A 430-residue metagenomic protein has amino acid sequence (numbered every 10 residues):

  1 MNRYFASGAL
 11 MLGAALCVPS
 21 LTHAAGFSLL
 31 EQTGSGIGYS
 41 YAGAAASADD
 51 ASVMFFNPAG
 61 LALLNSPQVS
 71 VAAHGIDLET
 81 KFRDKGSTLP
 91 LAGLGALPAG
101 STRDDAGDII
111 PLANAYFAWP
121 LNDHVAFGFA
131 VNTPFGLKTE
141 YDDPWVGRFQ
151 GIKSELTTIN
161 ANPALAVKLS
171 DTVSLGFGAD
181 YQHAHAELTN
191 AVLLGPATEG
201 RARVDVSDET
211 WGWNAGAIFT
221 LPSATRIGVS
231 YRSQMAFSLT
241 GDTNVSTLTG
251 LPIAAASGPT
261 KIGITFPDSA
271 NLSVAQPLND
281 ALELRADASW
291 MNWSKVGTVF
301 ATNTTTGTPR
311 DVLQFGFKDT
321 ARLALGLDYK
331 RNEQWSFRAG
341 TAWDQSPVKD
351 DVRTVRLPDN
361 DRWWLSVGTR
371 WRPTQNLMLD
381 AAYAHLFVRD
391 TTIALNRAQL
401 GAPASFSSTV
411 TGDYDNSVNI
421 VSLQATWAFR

Functional and structural regions predicted by a protein language model:
M1-A9: Bacterial N-terminal signal peptides that target proteins for export
L10, A46-A48, A161, L365: Short hydrophobic "helix-edge" motifs at membrane interfaces and signal-peptide entry regions
A14: Regulatory input/activation interfaces that engage signals or partners
H23-S40, F82, L89-A99, I109-R430: Outer-membrane beta-barrel porins/channels
F27-G43, A62-K81: Transmembrane beta-strand segments of Gram-negative outer membrane beta-barrel proteins
Y41-D49, G100-D105: Asp/Glu-centered strand-loop micro-motifs enriched in Gly/Pro and often flanked by an aromatic residue
A44-D49, M54-P67, F117-L121, G136 (+1 more regions): Outer-membrane beta-barrel pore proteins
